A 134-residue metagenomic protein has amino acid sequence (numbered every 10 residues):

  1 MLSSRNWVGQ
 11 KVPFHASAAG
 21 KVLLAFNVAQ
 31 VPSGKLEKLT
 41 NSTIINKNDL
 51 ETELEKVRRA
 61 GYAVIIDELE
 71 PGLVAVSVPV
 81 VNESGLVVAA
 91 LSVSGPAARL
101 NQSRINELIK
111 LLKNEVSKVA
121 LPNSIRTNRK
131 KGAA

Functional and structural regions predicted by a protein language model:
M1-K35: Amphipathic alpha-helical effector-binding/dimerization core of metabolite-sensing transcriptional regulators
L24, V81, S94: Nucleotide phosphate-binding site architecture
A29-V76: C-terminal regulatory
K47-D49, E53, A60, P71-G72 (+1 more regions): Juxtadomain coupling helices with adjacent low-complexity linkers
V76-E83: A short, hydrophobic, proline-anchored segment that marks a local hinge/packing element in signaling and regulatory
